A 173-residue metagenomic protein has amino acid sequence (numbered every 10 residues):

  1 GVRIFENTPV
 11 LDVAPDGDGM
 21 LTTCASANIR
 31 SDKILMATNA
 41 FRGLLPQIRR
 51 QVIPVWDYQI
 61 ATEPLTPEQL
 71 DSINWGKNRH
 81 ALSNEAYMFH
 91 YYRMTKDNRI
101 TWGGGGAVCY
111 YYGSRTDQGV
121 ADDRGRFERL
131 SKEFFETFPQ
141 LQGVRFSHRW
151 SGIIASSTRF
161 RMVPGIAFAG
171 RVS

Functional and structural regions predicted by a protein language model:
G1-D12: A conserved beta-strand/loop element that lines the FAD pocket in flavoprotein oxidoreductases
E6, V172-S173: Ligand-binding pocket scaffold of soluble enzyme catalytic domains
V10-M20, N28-P67, S72-R171: Active-site substrate-recognition segment that forms the wall of the catalytic cavity or substrate channel
